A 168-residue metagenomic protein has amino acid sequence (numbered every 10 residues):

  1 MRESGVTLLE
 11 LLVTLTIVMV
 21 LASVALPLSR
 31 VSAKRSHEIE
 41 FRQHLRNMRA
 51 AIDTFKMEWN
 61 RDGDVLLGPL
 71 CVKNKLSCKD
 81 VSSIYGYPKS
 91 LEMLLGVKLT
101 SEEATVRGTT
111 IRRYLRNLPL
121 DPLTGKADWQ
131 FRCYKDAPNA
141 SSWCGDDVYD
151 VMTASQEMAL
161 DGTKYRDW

Functional and structural regions predicted by a protein language model:
M1, M19, V31, I84 (+1 more regions): Short, flexible active-site loop motifs that bind/organize anionic cofactors or intermediates
R2-S29: N-terminal single-pass transmembrane signal-anchor helix
I17-M19, L26, K34, G108-I111: Preference for short coil/turn "hinge" residues that link or interrupt alpha-helices
V31, R35-E38, D80-I84: Short, charged/polar micro-motifs that form catalytic or ligand-binding hotspots
K34-R61: Membrane-proximal N-terminal amphipathic helix
T54-W168: Low-complexity, acidic interaction segments enriched in glycine
